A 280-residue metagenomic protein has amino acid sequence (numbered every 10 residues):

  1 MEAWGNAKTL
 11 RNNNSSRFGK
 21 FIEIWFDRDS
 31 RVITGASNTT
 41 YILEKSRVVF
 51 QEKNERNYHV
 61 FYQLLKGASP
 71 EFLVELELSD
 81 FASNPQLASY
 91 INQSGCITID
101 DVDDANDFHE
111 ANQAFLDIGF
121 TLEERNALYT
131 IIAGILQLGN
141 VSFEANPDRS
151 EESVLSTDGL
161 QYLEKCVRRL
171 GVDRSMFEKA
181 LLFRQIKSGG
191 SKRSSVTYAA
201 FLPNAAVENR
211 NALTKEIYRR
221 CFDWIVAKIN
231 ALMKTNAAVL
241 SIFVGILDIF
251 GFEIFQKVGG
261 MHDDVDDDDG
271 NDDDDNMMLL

Functional and structural regions predicted by a protein language model:
M1-D266, D275-L280: N-terminal switch/interaction subdomains of large nucleotide-dependent motors and GTPases
